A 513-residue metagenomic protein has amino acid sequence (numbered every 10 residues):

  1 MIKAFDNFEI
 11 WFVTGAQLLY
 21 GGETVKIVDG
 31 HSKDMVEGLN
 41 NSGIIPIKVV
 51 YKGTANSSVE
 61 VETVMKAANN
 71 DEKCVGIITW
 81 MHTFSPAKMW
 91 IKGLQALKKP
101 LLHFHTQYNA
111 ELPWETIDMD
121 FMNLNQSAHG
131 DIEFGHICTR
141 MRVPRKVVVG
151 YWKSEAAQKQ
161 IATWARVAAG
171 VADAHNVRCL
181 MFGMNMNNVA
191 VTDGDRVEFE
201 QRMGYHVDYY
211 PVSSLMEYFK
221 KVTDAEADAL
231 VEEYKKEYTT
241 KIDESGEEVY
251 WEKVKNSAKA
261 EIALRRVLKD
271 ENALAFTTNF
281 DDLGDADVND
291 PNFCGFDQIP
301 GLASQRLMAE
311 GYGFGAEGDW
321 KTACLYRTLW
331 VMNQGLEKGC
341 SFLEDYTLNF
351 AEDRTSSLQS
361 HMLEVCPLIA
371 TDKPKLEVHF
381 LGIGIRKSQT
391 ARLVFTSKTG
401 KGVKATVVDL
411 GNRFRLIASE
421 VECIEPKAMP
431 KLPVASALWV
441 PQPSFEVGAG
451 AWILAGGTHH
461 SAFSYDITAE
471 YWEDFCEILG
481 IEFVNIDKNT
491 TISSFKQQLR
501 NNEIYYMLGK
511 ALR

Functional and structural regions predicted by a protein language model:
A4-I27, N176-N185: Short beta-strand segments enriched in small/hydrophobic residues
L19-G21, S58-V59, S85-K88, A110-E111 (+5 more regions): Flexible loop/turn segments at secondary-structure boundaries
K26-S42: Short catalytic helix/loop segments, enriched in acidic residues and glycine and frequently bearing histidine
P46-K48, H105, A110-S245: Cap/lid and interdomain-hinge subdomains that line or gate substrate/regulatory clefts in soluble alpha/beta enzymes
G53-K66, A157: Structural motif
V61-C74, I91-G93, E261-D270: Short, well-structured alpha-helical segments in soluble
H82, K99, H105, P113-W114 (+7 more regions): Anaerobic metallocofactor- and corrinoid-dependent redox/one-carbon enzyme cores, especially those from methanogenesis
L97-L101, V143: A short helix->loop->beta-strand "cap" motif at the edges of active sites that frequently abuts
